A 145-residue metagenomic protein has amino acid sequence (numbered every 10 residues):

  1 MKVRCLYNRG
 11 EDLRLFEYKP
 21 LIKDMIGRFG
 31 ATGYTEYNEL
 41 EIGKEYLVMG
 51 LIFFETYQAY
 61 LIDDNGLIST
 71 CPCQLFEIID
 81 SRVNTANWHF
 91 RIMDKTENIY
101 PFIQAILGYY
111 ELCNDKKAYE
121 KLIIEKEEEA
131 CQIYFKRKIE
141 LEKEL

Functional and structural regions predicted by a protein language model:
M1-T32, H89-E144: SH3-family beta-barrel domains
N8-R9, I62-G66: Secondary-structure transition/turn motif
E39-G50: Conserved beta-strand/loop element in small beta-rich adapter and peptidoglycan-binding domains
E55-L61: Short aromatic-glycine-enriched beta-strand elements
L67-I78: A short macromolecule-binding patch
R82-H89: N-terminal acidic leader/helix
